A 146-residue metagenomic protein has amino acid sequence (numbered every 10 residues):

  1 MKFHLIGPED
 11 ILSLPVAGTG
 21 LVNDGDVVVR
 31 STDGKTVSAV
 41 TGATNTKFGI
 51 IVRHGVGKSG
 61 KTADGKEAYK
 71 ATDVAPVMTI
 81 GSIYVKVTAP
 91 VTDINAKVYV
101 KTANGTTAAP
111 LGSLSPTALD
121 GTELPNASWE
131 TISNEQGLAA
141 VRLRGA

Functional and structural regions predicted by a protein language model:
M1-A146: Surface-exposed, low-hydrophobicity beta-strand/loop segments enriched in small/polar/acidic residues
